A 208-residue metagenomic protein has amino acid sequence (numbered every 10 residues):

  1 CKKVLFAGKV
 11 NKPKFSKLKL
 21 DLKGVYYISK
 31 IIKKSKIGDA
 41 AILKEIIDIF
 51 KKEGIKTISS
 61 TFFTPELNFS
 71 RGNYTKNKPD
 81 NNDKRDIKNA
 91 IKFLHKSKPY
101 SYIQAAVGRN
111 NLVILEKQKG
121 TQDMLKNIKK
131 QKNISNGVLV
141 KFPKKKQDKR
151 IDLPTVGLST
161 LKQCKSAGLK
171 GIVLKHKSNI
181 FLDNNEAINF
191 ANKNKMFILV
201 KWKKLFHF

Functional and structural regions predicted by a protein language model:
C1-F62: N-terminal glycine-rich phosphate/adenylate-binding segment common to multiple enzyme folds
C1-K3, K12-P13, K34-K36, N82-L94 (+1 more regions): Short, basic, helix/turn surface patches
K12-K14, D148, F181: Short glycine-rich, flexible loops that bind phosphorylated cofactors or substrates
S16-K19, F69-G72, K117-Q118, N184-E186: Short acidic, glycine/serine/threonine-rich loops at helix termini
L18-L22, P154-T155, A187-I188: Short, glycine/charged-enriched secondary-structure capping and boundary segments
K36-A40, K52-K165, L174, N179: Conserved mixed alpha/beta catalytic, RNA-binding, or beta-rich assembly cores of soluble enzyme, regulatory
K162-F208: C-terminal binding/interaction regions
